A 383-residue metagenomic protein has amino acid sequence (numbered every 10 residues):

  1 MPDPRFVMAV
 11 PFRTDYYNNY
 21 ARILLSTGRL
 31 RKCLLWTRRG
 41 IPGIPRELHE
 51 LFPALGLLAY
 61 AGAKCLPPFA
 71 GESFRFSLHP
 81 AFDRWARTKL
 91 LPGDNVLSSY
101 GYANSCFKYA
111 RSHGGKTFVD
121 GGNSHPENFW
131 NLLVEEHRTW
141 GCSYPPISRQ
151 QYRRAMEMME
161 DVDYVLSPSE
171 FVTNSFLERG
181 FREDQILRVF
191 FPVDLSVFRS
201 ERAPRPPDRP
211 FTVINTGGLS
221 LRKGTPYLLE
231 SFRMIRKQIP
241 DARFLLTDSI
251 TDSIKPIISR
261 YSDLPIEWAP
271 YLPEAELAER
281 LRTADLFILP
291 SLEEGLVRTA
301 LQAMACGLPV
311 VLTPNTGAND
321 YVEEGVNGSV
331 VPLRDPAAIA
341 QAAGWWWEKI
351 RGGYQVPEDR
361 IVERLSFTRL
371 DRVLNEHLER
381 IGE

Functional and structural regions predicted by a protein language model:
A63-E72, H113, T117-R153: Acceptor-binding helix/loop patch of EC 2.4 sugar-transfer enzymes, predominantly nucleotide-sugar-dependent
F171, P192: Carbohydrate-associated surface elements
P204-K223, L229-R236: Conserved donor-binding/catalytic core segment of Leloir-type glycosyltransferases
K255-A275: Nucleotide-activated donor-binding/catalytic signature segment of Leloir-type glycosyltransferases, i.e., the conserved
L292: Aromatic "clamp/platform" in nucleotide-sugar-dependent glycosyltransferases that forms part of the donor/acceptor
P309-L312: Short hydrophobic beta-strand element within catalytic cores of glycosyltransferases and related nucleotide-activated
E324-G325, S329-D335, W345-I350: Conserved acidic donor-binding segment of nucleotide-sugar-dependent glycosyltransferases
R351-I381: A charged, aromatic-enriched C-terminal amphipathic alpha-helix characteristic of glycosyltransferases across folds
